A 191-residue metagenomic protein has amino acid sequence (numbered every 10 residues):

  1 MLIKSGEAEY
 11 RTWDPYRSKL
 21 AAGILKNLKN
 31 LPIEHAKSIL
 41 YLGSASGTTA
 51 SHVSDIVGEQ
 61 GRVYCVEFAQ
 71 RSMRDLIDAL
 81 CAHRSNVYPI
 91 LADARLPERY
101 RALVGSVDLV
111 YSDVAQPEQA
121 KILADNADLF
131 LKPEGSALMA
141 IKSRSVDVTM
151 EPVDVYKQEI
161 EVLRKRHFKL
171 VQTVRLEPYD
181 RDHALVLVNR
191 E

Functional and structural regions predicted by a protein language model:
M1-H35, L40, D75, C81 (+1 more regions): Class I SAM-dependent transferase core
I24, V110, V188: Residue-level signature of catalytic and energy-coupling elements of molecular machines, predominantly ATP/GTP-dependent
E34, V57-G58, F130-E134: Helix-to-beta-strand junctions that scaffold the AdoMet/dcAdoMet cofactor pocket in Class I SAM-dependent enzymes
L40-L42, Y64: Conserved beta-strand elements of the Class I
A45-E59: Conserved SAM-binding loop of SAM-dependent methyltransferases across substrates and taxa, primarily the Class I
T48, E118-A120, V146: Short glycine-rich, flexible loops that bind phosphorylated cofactors or substrates
Y64-Q119: S-adenosyl-L-methionine
S72-D75, A124-R190: C-terminal substrate-binding/active-site "lid" region of AdoMet-derived donor-dependent transferases
